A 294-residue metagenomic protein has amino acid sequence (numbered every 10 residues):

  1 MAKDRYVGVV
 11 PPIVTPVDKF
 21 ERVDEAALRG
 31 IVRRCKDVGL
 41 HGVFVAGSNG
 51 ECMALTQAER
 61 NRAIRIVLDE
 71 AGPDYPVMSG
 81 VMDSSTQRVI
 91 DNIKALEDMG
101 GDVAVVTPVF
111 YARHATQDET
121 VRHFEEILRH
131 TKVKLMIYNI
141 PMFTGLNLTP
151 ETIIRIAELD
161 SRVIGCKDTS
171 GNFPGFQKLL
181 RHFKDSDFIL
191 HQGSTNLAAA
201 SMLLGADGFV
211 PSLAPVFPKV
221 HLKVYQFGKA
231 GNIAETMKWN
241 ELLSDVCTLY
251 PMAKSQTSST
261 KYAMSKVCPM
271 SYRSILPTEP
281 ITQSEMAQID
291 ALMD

Functional and structural regions predicted by a protein language model:
A2-R5, F188, M264: Catalytic cores of TIM-barrel enzymes
K3-P11, T15-N147: Active-site beta->alpha loop and helix N-cap motifs at the rims of alpha/beta catalytic domains
G8-V14, V38-L40, L203-A206, L213 (+1 more regions): C-terminal alpha-helical cap/extension of soluble enzyme domains
R22, A54, A58, H114 (+3 more regions): Charge-dense, low-complexity intrinsically disordered segments
L28, R60, I64, V89 (+6 more regions): A general structural signal for well-ordered alpha-helical segments in protein cores
V38, R62, I66-A71, A95-M99 (+8 more regions): Alpha-helical structural signal in soluble globular domains
D74-Y75, K134, V163, S186 (+1 more regions): Secondary-structure boundary/capping positions in well-ordered alpha/beta enzyme cores
F143-S244, Y250-P251: Catalytic alpha/beta core domains of metabolic enzymes, predominantly
